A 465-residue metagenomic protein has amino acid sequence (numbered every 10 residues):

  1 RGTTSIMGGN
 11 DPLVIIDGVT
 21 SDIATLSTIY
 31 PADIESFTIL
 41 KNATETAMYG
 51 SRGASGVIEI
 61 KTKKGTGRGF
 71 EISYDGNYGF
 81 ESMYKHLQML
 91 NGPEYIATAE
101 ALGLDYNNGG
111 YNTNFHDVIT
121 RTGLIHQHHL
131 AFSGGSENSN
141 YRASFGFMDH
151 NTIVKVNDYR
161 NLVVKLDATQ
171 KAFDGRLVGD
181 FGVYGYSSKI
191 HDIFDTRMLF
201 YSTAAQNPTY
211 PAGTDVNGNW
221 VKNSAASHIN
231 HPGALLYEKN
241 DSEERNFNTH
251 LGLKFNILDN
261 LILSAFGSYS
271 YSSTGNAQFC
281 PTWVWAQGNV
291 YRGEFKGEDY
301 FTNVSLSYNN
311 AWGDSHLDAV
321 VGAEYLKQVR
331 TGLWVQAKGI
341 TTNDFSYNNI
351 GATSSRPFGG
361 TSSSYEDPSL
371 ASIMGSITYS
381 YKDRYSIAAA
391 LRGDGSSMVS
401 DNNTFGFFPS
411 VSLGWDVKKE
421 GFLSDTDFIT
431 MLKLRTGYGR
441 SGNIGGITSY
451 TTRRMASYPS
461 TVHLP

Functional and structural regions predicted by a protein language model:
R1-D17, S36, T46-T66: Extracytoplasmic beta-strand/coil segments of soluble accessory domains associated with Gram-negative outer-membrane
G9-D11, A32-I34, G53-V57, G69-E71 (+3 more regions): Extracytoplasmic
P12, D17-T44: Short acidic/polar hinge/loop motifs at secondary-structure boundaries that mediate gating or recognition
I58, L130, V164-L166, T249-L251 (+5 more regions): Membrane-embedded beta-strands of outer-membrane beta-barrel proteins, especially the hydrophobic/small aromatic
T62-K64, G134-S136, F147, Q170-A172 (+9 more regions): Residue-level signature of outer-membrane beta-barrel architecture
T66-N112, T152-N157, V163-N246, S264-A371 (+2 more regions): Surface-exposed loop/interface segments of Gram-negative outer-membrane beta-barrel transport/assembly proteins
D401-F405: Short glycine/threonine-rich loop-to-helix capping motif typified by GTGT followed within a few residues by an Asp-Pro
